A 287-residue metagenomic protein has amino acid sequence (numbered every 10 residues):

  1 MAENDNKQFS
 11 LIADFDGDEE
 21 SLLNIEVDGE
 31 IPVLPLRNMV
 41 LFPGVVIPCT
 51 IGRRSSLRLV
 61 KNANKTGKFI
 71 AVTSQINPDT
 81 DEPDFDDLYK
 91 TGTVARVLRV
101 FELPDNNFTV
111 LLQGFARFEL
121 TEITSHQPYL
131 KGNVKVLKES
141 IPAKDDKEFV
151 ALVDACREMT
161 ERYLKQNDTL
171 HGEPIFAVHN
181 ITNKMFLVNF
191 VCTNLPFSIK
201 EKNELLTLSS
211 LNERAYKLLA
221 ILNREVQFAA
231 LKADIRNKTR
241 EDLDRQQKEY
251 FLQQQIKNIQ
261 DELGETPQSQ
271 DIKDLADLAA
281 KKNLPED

Functional and structural regions predicted by a protein language model:
M1-D287: N-terminal low-complexity, acidic/polar interaction/targeting segments
